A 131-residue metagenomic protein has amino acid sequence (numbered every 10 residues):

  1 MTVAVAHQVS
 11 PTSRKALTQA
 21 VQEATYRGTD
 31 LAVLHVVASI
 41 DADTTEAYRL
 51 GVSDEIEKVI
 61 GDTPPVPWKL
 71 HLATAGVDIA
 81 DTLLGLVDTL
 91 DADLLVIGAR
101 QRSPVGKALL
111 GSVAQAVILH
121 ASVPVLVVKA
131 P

Functional and structural regions predicted by a protein language model:
M1-L50, T63: Small/aliphatic-rich secondary-structure junction motif
T12, D62-L95, R102: Structural beta-alpha unit
A32-L34, K69-A73, L126: General small-molecule cofactor/ligand-binding pocket signal
H35-V36, G98-R100, K129-A130: Short secondary-structure boundary segments
I97-H120: Glycine-rich, Arg-bearing micro-motifs that act as flexible, cationic patches
V123-P131: Short, flexible loop segments at boundaries between secondary-structure elements
